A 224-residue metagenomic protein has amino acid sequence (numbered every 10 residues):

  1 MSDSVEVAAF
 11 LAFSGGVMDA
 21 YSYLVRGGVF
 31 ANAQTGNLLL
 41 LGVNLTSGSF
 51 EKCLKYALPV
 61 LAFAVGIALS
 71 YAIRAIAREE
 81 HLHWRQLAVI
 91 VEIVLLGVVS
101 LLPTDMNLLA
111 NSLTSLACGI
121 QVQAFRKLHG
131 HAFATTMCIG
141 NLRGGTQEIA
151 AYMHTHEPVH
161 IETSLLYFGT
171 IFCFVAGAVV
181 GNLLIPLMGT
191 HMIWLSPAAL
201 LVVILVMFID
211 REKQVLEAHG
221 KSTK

Functional and structural regions predicted by a protein language model:
M1-K224: Alpha-helical transmembrane segments of multi-pass membrane proteins
